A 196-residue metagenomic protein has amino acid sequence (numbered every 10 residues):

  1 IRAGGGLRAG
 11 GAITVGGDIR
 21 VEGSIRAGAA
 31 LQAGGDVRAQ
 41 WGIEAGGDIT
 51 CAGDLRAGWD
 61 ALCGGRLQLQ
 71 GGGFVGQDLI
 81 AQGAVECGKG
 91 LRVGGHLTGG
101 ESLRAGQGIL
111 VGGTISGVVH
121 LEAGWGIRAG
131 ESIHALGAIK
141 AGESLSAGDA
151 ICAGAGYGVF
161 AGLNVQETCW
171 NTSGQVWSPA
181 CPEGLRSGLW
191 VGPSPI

Functional and structural regions predicted by a protein language model:
I1-I196: Extended beta-solenoid/beta-helix repeat architectures
